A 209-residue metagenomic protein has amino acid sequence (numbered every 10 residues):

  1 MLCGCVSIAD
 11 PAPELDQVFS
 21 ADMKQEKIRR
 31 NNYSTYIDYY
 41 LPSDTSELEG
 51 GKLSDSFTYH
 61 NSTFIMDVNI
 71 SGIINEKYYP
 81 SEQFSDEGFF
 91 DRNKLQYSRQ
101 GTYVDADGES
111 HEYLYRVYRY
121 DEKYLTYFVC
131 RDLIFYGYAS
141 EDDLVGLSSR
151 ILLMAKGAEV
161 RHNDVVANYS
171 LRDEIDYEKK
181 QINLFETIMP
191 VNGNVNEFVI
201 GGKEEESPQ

Functional and structural regions predicted by a protein language model:
C3-S56, A139-Q209: N-terminal targeting sequences that direct proteins away from the cytosol to non-cytosolic compartments
R30, S46-G50, S56-T58, Q100-A106 (+1 more regions): Short, exposed beta-strand/loop patches in secreted or surface proteins that constitute
S34-G88: Secretory pathway targeting signatures of secreted, lumenal, and periplasmic proteins
Y40-D44, H60-T63, S110, F128-I134 (+1 more regions): Short, solvent-exposed coil/turn segments at beta-strand boundaries
K77-F89, G146-G157: Surface-exposed flexible segments
G88-V145, I182-S207: Signature of long, low-cysteine stretches enriched in small and polar/charged residues
